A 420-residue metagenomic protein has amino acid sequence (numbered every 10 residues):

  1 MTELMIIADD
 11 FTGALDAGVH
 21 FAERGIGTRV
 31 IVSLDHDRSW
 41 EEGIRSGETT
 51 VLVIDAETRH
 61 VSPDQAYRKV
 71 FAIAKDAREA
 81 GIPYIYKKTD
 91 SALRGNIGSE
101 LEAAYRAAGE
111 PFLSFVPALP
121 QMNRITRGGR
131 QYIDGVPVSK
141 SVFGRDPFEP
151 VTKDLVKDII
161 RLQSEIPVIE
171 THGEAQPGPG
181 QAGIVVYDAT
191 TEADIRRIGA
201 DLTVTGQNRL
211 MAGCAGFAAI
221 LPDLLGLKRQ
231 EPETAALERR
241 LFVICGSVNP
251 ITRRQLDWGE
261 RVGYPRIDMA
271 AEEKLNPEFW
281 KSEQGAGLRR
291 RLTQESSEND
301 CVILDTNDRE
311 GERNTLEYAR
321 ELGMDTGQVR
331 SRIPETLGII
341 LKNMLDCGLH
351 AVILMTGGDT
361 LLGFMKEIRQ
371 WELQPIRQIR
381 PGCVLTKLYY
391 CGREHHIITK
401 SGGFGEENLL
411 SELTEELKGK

Functional and structural regions predicted by a protein language model:
M1-E3, G27-R29, T50, S62-A66 (+3 more regions): Cap/lid and interdomain-hinge subdomains that line or gate substrate/regulatory clefts in soluble alpha/beta enzymes
T2-G47, V116-Q121: N-terminal basic/disordered segments at the start of proteins
A17-V19, N96-E100, R124-Q131, R196-D201 (+4 more regions): Short acidic, glycine/serine/threonine-rich loops at helix termini
D35-D37, E42-G43, H60-D76, I333-T336: Glycine-rich, highly charged phosphate/nucleotide-binding loops
T50-E57, D300, Y389-K420: A structural-propensity feature for long, helix-poor, extended segments
I133-L292: Conserved, well-structured core segments that form the ligand-binding/active-site neighborhood of functional domains
E295, N299-T356: C-terminal structural cap/anchor segments
H350, T356-L409: Conserved, well-ordered active-site substructure
